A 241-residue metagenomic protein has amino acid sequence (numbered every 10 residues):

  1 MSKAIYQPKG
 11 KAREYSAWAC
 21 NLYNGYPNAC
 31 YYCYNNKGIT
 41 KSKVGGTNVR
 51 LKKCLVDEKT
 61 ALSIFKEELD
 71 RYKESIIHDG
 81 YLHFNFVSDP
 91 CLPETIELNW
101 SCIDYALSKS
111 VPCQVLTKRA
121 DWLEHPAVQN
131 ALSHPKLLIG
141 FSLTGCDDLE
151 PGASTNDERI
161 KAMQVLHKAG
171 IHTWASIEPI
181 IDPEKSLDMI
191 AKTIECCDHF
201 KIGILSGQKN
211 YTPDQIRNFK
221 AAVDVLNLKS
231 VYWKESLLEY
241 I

Functional and structural regions predicted by a protein language model:
M1-Y81: N-terminal [4Fe-4S]-dependent radical SAM core
R13, N28, K41, L92 (+2 more regions): Residues in flexible loops and secondary-structure boundaries
Y26, N36-I39, P90, G145 (+2 more regions): Short loop/turn segments at secondary-structure transitions that flank enzyme active sites
T60-L226: Conserved AdoMet/S-adenosylmethionine-binding subsite of the radical SAM
L226-I241: C-terminal accessory regions of radical SAM enzymes
